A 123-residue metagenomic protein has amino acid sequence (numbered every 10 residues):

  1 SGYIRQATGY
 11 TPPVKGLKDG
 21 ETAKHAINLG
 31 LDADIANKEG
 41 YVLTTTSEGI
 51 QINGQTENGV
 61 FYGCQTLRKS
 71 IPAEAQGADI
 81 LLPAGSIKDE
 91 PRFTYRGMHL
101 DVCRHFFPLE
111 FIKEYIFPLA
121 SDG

Functional and structural regions predicted by a protein language model:
S1-Y95: Contiguous, structured surface segment used for ligand recognition
P91-G123: Substrate-binding cleft of carbohydrate-active enzyme catalytic domains
